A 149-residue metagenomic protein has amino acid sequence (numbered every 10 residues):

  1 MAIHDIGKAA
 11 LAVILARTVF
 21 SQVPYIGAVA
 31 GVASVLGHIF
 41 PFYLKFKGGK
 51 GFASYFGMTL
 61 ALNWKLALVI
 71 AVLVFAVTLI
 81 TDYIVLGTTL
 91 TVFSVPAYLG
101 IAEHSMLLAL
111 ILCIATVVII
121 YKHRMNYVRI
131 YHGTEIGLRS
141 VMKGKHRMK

Functional and structural regions predicted by a protein language model:
M1, S34-H38, V74-T78, A115-K122: Alpha-helical transmembrane segments of multi-pass membrane proteins
M1-A10, F40-A53, I80-T89, K122-K149: Interhelical loop and helix-boundary elements at the membrane-water interface of polytopic inner-membrane proteins
M1-I3, T18-G27, W64, A97-L110 (+1 more regions): Alpha-helical transmembrane segments and immediately membrane-proximal extracytoplasmic
K8-V32: Anion-binding (especially nucleotide phosphate/pyrophosphate-binding) glycine-rich loop and adjoining beta-alpha core
A16-F20, A33, G37, F52-T81 (+1 more regions): Interfacial segments of multi-pass membrane proteins
G27-V32, F56, A67-V72, L86-L90 (+1 more regions): Hydrophobic alpha-helical transmembrane segments
A28-F46: Membrane-helix boundary elements
S105-R129: Alpha-helical transmembrane segments and their immediate juxtamembrane flanks in integral membrane proteins
